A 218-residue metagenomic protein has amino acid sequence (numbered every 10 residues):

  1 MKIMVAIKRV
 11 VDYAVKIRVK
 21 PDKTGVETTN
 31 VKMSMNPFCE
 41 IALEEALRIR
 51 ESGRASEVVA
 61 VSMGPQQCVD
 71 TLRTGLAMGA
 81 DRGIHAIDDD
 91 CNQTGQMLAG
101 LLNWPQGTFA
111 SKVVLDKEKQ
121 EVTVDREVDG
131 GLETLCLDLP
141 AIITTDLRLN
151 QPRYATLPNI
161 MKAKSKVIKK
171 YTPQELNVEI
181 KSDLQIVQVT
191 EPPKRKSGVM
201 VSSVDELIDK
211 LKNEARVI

Functional and structural regions predicted by a protein language model:
M1-I218: N-terminal glycine-rich FAD/FM-binding segment characteristic of electron-transfer flavoproteins
